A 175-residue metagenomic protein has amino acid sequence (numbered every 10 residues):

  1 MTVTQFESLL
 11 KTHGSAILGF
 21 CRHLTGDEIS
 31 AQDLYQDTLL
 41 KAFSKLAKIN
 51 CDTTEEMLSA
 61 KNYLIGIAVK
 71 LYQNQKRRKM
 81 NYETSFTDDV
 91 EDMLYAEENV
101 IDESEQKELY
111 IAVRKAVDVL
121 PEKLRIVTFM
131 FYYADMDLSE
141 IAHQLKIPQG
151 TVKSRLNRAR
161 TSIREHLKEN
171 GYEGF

Functional and structural regions predicted by a protein language model:
M1-G19, H23, Q32, F43: A short, charge-rich alpha-helical start-of-domain segment used by transcription regulators
T4-F6, E83-T84, H143-K146, R160-F175: C-terminal edge and immediately downstream basic/flexible tail or linker adjoining helix-turn-helix-like DNA-binding
H13, R155-R158: Residues within the DNA-recognition helix of helix-turn-helix
D27, D137, K146-T151: Helix-turn-helix DNA-binding motif, specifically the short coil turn and the N-cap/start of the second
D33-L40, S44, L58-K70: Structural recognition of an alpha-helix C-terminal capping motif at a helix-to-coil junction
I65-F86, R158: Arg/Lys-rich amphipathic alpha helix in sigma70-family domain 2
Y82-K107, D137, E173: Internal acidic/polar
V127-F131: A short pre-motif secondary-structure segment
